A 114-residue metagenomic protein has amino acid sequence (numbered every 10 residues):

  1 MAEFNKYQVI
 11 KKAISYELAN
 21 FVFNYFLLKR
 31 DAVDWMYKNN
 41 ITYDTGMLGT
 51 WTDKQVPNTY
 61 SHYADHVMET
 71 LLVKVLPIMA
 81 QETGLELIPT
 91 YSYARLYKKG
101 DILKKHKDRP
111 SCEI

Functional and structural regions predicted by a protein language model:
M1-T83: Non-heme Fe(II)/2-oxoglutarate
L72-I114: Conserved double-stranded beta-helix
